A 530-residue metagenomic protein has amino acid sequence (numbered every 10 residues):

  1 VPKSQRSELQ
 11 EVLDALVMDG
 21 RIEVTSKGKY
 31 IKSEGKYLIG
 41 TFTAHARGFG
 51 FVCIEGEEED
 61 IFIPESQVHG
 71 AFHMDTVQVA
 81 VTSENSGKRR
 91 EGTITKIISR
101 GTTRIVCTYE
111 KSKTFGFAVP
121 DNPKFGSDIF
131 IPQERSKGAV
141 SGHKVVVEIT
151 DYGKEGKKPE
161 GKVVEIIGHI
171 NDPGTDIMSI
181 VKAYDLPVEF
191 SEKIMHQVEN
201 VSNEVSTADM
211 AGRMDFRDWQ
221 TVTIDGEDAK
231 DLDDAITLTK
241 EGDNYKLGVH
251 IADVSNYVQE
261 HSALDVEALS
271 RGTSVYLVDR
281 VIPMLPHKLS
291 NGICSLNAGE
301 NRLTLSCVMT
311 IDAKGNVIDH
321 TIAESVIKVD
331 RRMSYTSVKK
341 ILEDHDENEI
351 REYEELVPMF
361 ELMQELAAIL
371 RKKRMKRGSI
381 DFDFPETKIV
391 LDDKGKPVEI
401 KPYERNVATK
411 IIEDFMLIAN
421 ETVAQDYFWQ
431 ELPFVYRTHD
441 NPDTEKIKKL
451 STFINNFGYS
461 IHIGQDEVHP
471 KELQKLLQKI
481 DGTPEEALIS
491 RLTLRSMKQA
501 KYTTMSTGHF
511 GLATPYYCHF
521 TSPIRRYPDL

Functional and structural regions predicted by a protein language model:
V1-G248, S255-E300: Charge-lined substrate channels and their catalytic hotspots, especially those that engage the 3′ end of RNA
V146, D151-Y152, P173, S179-P187 (+1 more regions): Electropositive polyanion-binding surfaces
